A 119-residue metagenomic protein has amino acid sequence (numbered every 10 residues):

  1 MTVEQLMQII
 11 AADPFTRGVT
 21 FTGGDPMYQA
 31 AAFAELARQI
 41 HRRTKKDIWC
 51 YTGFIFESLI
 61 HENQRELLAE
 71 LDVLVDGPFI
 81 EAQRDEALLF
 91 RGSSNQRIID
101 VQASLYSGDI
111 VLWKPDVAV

Functional and structural regions predicted by a protein language model:
M1-L67: Conserved Radical SAM active-site core
A11-D13, R43-T44, G53-V119: Auxiliary Fe-S-binding modules of radical SAM enzymes
